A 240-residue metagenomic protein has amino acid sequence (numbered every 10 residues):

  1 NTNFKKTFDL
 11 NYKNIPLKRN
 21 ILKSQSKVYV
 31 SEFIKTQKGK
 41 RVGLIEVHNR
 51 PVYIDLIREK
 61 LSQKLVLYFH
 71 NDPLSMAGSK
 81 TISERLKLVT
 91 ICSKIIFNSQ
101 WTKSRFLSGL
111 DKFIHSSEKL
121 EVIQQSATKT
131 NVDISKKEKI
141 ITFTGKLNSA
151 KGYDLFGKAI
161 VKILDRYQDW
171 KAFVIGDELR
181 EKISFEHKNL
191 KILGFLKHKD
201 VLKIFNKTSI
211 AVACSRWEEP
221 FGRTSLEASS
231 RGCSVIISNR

Functional and structural regions predicted by a protein language model:
N1-Q25, E178: N-terminal strand-loop element at the rim of the active site of nucleotide-sugar-dependent glycosyltransferases
E46-V52, F69: Short His-centered aromatic/hydrophobic patch
D72-P73, W101-T102, K119-V132, L179: Short beta-strand->alpha-helix junction loop in the catalytic core of nucleotide-activated group-transfer enzymes
G78, R85, T90-E118: A short, active-site helix/loop in glycosyltransferases that binds the activated sugar's phosphate group
I96, D133-K151, G157-V161: Conserved donor-binding/catalytic core segment of Leloir-type glycosyltransferases
T144, G157, K171-S184: Glycosyltransferase donor-sugar binding loop
E181-L202, I210: Nucleotide-activated donor-binding/catalytic signature segment of Leloir-type glycosyltransferases, i.e., the conserved
N206-P220, C233: Acidic donor-binding loop of glycosyltransferase active sites
